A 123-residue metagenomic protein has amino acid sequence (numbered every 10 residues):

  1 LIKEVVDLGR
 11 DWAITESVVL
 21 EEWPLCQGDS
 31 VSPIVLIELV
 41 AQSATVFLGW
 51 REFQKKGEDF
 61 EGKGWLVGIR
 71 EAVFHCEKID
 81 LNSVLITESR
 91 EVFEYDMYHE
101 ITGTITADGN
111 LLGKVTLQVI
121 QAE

Functional and structural regions predicted by a protein language model:
L1-E4, G68, V73, E88-R90 (+2 more regions): Residues located in well-ordered beta-strands
L1-S32: Catalytic strand-loop segment that frames the active site of acyl-thioester-processing enzymes
V5, S32-E58: Active-site helix/loop of acyl-thioester processing domains in fatty-acid/polyketide metabolism, spanning hotdog-fold
L8-A13, T45, F93-Y98: Short, conserved beta-turn/loop elements at beta-strand boundaries and strand-helix junctions
G9, C76, V119: Residues that line or immediately flank small-molecule/substrate-binding pockets and catalytic motifs
I14-S17, L66, I101-G103: Short, well-ordered strand-loop elements centered on a beta-strand within folded domains, enriched for acidic residues
F47-I86: Hydrophobic beta-strand-centered segment that forms part of the acyl-chain substrate-binding groove
D80-I86, R90-E123: HotDog/MaoC-like acyl-thioester-processing domains
